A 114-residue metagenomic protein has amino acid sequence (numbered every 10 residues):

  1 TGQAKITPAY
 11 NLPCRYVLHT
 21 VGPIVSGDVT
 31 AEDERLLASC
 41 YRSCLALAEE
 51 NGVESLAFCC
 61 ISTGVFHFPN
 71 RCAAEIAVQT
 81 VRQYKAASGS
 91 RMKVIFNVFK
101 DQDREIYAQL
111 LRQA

Functional and structural regions predicted by a protein language model:
T1-I24: Glycine/small-residue-rich phosphate/adenosyl-binding loop
V25-A114: Phosphate/ribose-phosphate-bearing ligand recognition and processing surfaces, centered on ADP-ribose/NAD(+/P+) systems
